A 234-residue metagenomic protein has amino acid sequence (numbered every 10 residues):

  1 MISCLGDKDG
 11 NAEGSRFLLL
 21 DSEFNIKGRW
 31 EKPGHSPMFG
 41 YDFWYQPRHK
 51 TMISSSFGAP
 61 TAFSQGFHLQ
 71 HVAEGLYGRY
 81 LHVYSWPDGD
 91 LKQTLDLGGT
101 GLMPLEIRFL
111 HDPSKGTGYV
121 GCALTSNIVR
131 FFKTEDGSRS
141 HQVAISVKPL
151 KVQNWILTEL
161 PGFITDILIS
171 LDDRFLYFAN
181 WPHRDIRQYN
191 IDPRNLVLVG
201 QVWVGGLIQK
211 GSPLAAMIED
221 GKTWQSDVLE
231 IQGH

Functional and structural regions predicted by a protein language model:
S3-E13, S56-L76, R130-K133: Short, conserved, GDST-rich strand-edge loop motifs in beta-rich repeat architectures
L5-D7, F57, G121-L124, K133 (+2 more regions): Short loop/turn segments immediately following the C-termini of beta-strands
E13, F39-Y41, Y77, M103-L105 (+3 more regions): Beta-rich catalytic cores
G14-N25, H71-D88, K133, I191-D192: Beta-propeller blade signature
G28-M38, L91-G101, S140-E159, V199-H234: Surface-exposed loop and turn segments in beta-propeller and other repeat-based domains that flank or scaffold
W44, R108-H111, L168: Conserved beta-strand position repeated across blades of beta-propeller domains
R48-K50, S114-G116, D172-R174: Short coil/turn segments that connect the beta-strands within blades of beta-propeller domains
V83-G89, R130-V143, Q188-G200: Short loop/turn segments immediately following beta-strands, especially the blade-tip and inter-blade linker loops
